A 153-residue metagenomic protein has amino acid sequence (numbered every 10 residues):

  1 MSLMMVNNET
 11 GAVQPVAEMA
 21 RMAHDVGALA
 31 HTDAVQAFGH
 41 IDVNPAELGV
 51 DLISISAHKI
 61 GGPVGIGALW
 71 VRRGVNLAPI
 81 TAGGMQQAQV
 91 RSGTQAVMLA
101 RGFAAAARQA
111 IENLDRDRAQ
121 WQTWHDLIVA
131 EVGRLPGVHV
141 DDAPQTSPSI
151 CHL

Functional and structural regions predicted by a protein language model:
M1-L153: Pyridoxal 5′-phosphate
